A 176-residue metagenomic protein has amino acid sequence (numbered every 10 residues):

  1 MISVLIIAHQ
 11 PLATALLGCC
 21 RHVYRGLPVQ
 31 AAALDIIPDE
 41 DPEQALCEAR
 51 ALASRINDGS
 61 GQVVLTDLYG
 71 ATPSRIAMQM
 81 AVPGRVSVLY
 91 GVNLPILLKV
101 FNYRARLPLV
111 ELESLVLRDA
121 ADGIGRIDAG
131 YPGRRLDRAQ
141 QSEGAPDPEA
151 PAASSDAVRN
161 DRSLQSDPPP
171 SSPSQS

Functional and structural regions predicted by a protein language model:
M1-V63, Y69-S176: N-terminal loops that bind phosphate or other acidic moieties and the adjacent beta-alpha structural core
